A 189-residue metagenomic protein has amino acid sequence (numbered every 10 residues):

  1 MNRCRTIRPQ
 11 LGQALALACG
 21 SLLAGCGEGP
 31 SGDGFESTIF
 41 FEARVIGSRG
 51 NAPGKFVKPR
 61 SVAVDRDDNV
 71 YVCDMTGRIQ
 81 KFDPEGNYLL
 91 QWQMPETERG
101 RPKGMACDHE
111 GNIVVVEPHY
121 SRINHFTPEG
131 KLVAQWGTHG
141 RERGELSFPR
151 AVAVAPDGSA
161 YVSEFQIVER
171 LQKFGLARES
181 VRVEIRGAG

Functional and structural regions predicted by a protein language model:
L23-G25: C-terminal motif of bacterial Sec signal peptides marking the signal peptidase cleavage site
G27-G29: Bacterial signal peptide processing site
G34-R60, G86-K103, L132-F148, E184-G189: Gly/Pro-rich loop segments of beta-rich domains
V64-D67, C107-E110, V154-D157: Residue-level detector of Asp-centered blade-edge/turn motifs that repeat once per structural unit in beta-propeller
N69-Y71, N112-V114, A160-Y161: Conserved beta-propeller blade signature
M75, P118, F165-I167: Short loop/turn segments immediately following the C-termini of beta-strands
D83-N87, T127-K131, G175-R178: Short loop/turn segments that connect beta-strands within beta-propeller blades
